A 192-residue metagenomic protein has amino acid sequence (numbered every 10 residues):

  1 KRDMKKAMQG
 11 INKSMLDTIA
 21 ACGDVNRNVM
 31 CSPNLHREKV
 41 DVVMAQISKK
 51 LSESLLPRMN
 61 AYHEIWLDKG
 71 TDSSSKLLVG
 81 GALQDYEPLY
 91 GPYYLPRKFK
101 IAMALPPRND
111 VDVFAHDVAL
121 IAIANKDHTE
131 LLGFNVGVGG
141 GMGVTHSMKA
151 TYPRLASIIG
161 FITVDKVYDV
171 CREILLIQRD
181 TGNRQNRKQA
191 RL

Functional and structural regions predicted by a protein language model:
K1-L56, A61: Hydrophobic or amphipathic alpha-helical targeting/insertion segments
I19, M59, H63, R179-N186: Residue-level signal for secondary-structure boundary elements
N28-V29, D68-S75, R187-L192: A glycine-rich phosphate-binding loop feature that marks nucleotide/adenosyl-phosphate handling sites
P33-E38, T71, G143, N183-R184: Noncatalytic linker/hinge segments flanking ATPase motor cores
V40-P96: Gly/Pro-rich turn-and-neighbor structural signature
Q84-L192: Mobile "lid/hinge" segments at catalytic clefts and subdomain interfaces of large enzymes
